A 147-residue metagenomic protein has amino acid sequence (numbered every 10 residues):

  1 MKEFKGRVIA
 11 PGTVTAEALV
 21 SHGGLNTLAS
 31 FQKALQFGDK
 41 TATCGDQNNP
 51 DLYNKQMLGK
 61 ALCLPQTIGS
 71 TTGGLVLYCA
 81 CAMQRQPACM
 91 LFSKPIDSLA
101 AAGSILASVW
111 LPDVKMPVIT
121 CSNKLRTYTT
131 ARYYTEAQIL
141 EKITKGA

Functional and structural regions predicted by a protein language model:
E3-A10, V14, S21-K142: Feature captures the catalytic cores and cofactor-binding loops of soluble hydro-lyases/lyases that act on carboxylate
T144-G146: Active-site cavity-forming subdomains of large catalytic enzyme subunits
